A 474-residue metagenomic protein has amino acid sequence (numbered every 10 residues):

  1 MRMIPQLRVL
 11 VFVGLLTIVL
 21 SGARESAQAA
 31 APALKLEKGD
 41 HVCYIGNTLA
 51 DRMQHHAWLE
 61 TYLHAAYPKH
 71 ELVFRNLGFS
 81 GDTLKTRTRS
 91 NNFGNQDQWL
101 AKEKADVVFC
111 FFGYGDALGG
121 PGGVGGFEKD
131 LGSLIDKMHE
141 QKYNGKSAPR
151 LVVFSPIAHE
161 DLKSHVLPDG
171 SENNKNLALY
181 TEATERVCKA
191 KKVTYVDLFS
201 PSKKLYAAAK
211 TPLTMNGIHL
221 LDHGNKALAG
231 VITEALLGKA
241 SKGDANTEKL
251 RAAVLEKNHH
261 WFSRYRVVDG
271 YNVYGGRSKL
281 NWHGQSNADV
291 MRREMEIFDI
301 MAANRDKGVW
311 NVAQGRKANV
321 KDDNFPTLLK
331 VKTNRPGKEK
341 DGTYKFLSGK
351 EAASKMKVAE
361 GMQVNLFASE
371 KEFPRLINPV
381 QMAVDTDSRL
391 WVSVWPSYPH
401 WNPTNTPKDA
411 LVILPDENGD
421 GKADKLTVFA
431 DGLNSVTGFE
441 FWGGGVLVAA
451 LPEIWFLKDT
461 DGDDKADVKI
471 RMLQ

Functional and structural regions predicted by a protein language model:
V9-G22: Bacterial N-terminal signal peptides
A27-S80, Q96-K104, V108, L228: Serine-esterase "nucleophile elbow" of acetyl-processing enzymes
E37, Q54, K146, P212-Y344: Conserved catalytic region of serine esterases and O-acyltransferases that act on ester linkages in lipids
I45, H55-A57, A65, R89-K129 (+5 more regions): Oxyanion-hole/transition-state-stabilizing segment in secreted/luminal serine hydrolases and related acyltransferases
T48-R52, F79-K85, V107, Y114-G119 (+6 more regions): Solvent-exposed loop/turn segments at secondary-structure junctions within structured extracellular/periplasmic domains
A105-Y114, G119-K129, S133-Q141, A148-V152 (+1 more regions): Hydrophobic or amphipathic alpha-helical targeting/insertion segments
D161-L198: Substrate-gating cap/lid alpha-helix
T327-Q474: Beta-propeller domains with acidic blade repeats across secreted/periplasmic ectodomains and cytosolic WD/CNH propellers
